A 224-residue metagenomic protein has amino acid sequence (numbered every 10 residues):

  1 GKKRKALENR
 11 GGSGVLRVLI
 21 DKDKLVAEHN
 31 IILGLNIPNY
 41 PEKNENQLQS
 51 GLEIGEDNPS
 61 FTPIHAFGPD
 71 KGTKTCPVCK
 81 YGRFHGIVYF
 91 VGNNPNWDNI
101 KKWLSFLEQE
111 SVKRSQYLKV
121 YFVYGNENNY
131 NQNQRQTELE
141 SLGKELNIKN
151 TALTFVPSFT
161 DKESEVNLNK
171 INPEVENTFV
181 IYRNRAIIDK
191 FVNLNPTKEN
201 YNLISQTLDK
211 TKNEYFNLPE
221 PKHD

Functional and structural regions predicted by a protein language model:
K3, L7, N129-E176: Thioredoxin-like thiol-disulfide oxidoreductase module
L7, G12-G14, F159-L203: Thiol/disulfide oxidoreductase modules built on the thioredoxin-like
E8, D21, L25-I64: N-proximal helix/coil linker or "cap" segments that precede and/or mark the start of modular domains
L19, L25-E28, T178-D224: Thiol-/selenol-based redox modules, centered on thioredoxin-like and closely related oxidoreductase domains
T62-V88, S105-Q109: A short beta-strand-turn-helix
T75-I100, Y117-V123: Short active-site neighborhood of thiol/selenol oxidoreductases, capturing the structured segment around
G82-I87, R114-V120, I148-N150, E176-N177 (+1 more regions): Loop/turn elements at helix/coil->beta-strand transitions in domains of secreted/extracellular proteins
N94-V112, N133-T137: Typically the conserved alpha-helix immediately C-terminal to a functionally engaged Cys/Sec in thioredoxin-like
